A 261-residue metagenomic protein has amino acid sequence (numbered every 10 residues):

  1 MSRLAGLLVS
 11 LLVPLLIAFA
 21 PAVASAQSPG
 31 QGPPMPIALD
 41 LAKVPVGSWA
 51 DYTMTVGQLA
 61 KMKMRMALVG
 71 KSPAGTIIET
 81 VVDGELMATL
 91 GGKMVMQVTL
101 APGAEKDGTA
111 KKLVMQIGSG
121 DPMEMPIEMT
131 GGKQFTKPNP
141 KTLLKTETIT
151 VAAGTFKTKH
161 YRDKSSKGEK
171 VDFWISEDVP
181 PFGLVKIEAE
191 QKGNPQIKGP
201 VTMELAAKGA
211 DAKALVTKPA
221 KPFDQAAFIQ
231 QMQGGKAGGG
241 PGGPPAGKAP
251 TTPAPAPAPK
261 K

Functional and structural regions predicted by a protein language model:
M1-G6: Positively charged n-region of N-terminal signal peptides that target proteins for export
L8-P21: Bacterial N-terminal signal peptides
A22-A26: Boundary at the C-terminal end of the N-terminal hydrophobic targeting segment
S28-K261: Acidic, serine/threonine-rich low-complexity disordered tracts
